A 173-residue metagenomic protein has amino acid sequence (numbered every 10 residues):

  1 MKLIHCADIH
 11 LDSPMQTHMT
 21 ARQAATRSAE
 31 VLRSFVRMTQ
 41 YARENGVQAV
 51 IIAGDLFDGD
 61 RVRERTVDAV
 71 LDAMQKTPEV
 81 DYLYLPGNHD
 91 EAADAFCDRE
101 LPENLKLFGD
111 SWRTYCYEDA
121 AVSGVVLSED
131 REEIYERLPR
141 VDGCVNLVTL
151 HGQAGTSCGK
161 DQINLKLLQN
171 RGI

Functional and structural regions predicted by a protein language model:
M1-A69: N-terminal active-site segment of His-dependent metallophosphoesterases
A49, D58-I173: His/Asp/Glu-rich metal-coordinating catalytic cores of metallo-dependent phosphodiesterases/hydrolases acting on
